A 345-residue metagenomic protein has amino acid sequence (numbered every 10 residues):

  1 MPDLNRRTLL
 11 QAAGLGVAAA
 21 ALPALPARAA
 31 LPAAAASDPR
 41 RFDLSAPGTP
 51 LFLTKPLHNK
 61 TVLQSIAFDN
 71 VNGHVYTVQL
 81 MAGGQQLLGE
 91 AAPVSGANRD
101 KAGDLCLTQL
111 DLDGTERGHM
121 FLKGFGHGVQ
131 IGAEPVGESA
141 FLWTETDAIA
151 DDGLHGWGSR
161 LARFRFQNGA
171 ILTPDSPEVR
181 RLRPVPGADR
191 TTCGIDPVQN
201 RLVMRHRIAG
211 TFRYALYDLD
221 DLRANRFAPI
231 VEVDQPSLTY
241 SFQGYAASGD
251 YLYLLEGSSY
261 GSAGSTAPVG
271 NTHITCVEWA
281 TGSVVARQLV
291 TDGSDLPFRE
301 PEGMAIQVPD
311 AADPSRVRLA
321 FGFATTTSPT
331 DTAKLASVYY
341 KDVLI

Functional and structural regions predicted by a protein language model:
P2, T8-A29: N-terminal export signals
A24-S45: C-terminal segment of N-terminal export signals and the immediately downstream linker at the start of the mature
T54-E90: Beta-strand-rich domains and repeat architectures in extracellular enzymes and scaffolds, especially beta-propellers
K60-V71, Q130-E138, G187-Q199, G244-S248 (+1 more regions): Structural signature of eukaryotic scaffold interfaces centered on beta-propeller domains
V78-D100, T146-W157, G257-N271, A324-V338: Short, conserved, GDST-rich strand-edge loop motifs in beta-rich repeat architectures
S95-L112, G156-N168, Y214-L219, V269-A280 (+1 more regions): Beta-propeller blade signature
A102-T108, L112-V136: Blade-loop segments of beta-propeller domains
L238-W279: Loop/turn-rich, solvent-exposed surfaces of beta-rich toroidal or solenoidal domains
